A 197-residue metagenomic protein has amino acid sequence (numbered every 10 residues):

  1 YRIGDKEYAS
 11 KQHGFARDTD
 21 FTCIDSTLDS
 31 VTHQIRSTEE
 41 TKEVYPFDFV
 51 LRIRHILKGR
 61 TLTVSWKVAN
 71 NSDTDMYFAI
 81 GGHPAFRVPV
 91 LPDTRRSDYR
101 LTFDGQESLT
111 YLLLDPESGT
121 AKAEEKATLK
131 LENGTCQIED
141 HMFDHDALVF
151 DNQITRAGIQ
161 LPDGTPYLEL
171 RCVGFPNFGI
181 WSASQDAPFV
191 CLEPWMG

Functional and structural regions predicted by a protein language model:
D5, S65-V68, L192: Buried hydrophobic-core signal for structured, non-transmembrane domains
K6-G59: Extended, loop-rich substrate-binding clefts of extracytoplasmic carbohydrate-active enzymes
F15, A79-R87: Histidine-centered catalytic micro-motifs
V31, L62-V64, C136, A157: Hydrophobic residues embedded in beta-strands of well-ordered beta-sheets
I53-H55, L62-N70: Short, well-ordered beta-strand segments enriched in hydrophobic/aromatic residues
D75-Y77: Short acidic/proline- and small/hydrophobic-mixed sequence motifs that coincide with surface turns and coil-to-beta
A85-V173: Active-site/ligand-binding surface loops and adjacent short beta/alpha elements that line catalytic pockets across
P166-G197: Active-site pocket scaffolds in enzymes
